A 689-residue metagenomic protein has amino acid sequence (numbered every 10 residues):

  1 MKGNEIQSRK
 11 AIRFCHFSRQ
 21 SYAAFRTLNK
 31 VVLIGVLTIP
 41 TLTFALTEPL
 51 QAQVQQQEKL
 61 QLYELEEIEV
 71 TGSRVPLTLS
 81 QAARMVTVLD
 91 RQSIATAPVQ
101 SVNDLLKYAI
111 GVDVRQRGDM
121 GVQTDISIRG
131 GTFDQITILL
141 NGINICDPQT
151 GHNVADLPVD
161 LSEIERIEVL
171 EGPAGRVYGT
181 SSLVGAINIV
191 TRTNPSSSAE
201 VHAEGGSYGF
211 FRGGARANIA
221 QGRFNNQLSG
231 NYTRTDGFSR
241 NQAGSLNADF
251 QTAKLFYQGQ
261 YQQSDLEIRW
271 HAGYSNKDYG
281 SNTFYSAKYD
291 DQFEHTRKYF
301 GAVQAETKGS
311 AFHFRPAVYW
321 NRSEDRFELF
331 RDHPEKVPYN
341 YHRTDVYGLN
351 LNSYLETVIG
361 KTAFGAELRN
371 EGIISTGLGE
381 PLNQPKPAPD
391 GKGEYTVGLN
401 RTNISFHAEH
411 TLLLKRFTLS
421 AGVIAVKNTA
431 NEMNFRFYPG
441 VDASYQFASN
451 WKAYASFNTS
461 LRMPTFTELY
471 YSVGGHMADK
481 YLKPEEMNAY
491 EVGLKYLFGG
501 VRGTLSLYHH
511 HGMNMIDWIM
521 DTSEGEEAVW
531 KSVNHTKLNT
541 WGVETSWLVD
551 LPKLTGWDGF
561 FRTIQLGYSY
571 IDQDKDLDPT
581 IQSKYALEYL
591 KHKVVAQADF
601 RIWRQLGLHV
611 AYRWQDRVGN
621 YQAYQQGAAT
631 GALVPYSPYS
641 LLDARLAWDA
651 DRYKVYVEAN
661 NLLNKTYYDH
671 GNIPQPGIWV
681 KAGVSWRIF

Functional and structural regions predicted by a protein language model:
L65-A97, D125: N-terminal periplasmic "start-of-domain" segments of outer-membrane beta-barrel proteins
V102-L105, T124-S127, I136-L139, V154-D160 (+4 more regions): N-terminal periplasmic accessory domains that precede and gate Gram-negative outer-membrane beta-barrel machines
N103, K107-I143, E165: Extracytoplasmic beta-strand/coil segments of soluble accessory domains associated with Gram-negative outer-membrane
I143-E171, Y257: Short acidic/polar hinge/loop motifs at secondary-structure boundaries that mediate gating or recognition
N188, S196, E204, R216-T296: Periplasmic-side early beta-strands and strand-to-turn transitions of outer-membrane beta-barrels
Q262-K277, H295-R436, S444-Q446, T504-L507 (+2 more regions): Face-selective signature of the C-terminal outer-membrane beta-barrel domain
S286-G309, H342-T344, E432, Q446 (+4 more regions): Outer-membrane beta-barrel signature, preferentially recognizing the C-terminal barrel domain of Gram-negative
L413, F417-T418, H509-H511, N534-Y624 (+1 more regions): Gram-negative outer-membrane beta-barrel transporters
